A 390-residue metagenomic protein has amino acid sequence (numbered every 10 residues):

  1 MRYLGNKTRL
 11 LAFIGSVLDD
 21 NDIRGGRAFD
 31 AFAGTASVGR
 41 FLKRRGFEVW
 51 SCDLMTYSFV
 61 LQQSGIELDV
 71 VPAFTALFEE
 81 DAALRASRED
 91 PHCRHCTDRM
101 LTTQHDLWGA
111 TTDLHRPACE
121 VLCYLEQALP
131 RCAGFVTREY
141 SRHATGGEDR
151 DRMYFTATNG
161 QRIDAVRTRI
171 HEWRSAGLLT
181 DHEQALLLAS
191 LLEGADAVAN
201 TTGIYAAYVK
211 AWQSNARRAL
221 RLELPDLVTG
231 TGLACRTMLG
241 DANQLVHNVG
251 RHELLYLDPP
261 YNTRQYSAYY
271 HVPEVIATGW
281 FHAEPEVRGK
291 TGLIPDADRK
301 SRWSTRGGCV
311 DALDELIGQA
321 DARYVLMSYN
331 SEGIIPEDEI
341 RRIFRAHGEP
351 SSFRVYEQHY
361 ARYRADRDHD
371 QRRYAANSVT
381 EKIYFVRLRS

Functional and structural regions predicted by a protein language model:
M1-F32, S37-R45, S58-L61, L68 (+2 more regions): S-adenosyl-L-methionine
I14, A28-L42, S51-T56, N248-Y269 (+2 more regions): Conserved proline-anchored active-site loop of SAM-dependent methyltransferases that bridges a beta-strand
G39-F41, V60-S64, N248-R251, Q265-P273 (+2 more regions): A short acidic (Asp/Glu
E48, C52-D226, T263, S267-R306 (+1 more regions): Class I S-adenosyl-L-methionine-dependent methyltransferase module
L239-Q244: Conserved SAM/SAH-binding loop
R299-E349, E357-Q358: Conserved Class I SAM-dependent methyltransferase catalytic core
I335-S390: C-terminal catalytic and target-recognition region of SAM-dependent MTase-like enzymes, primarily methyltransferases
